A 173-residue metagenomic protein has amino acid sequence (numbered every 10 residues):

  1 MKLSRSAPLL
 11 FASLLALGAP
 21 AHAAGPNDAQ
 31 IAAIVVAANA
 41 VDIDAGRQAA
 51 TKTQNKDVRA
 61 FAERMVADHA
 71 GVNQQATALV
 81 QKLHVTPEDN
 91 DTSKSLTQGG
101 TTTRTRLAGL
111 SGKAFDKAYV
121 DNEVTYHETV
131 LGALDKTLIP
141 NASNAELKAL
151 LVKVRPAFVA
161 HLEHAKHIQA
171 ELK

Functional and structural regions predicted by a protein language model:
K2-L10, A16-K173: His/Met- and acidic-residue-enriched segments that coordinate or traffic transition-metal cofactors and support
